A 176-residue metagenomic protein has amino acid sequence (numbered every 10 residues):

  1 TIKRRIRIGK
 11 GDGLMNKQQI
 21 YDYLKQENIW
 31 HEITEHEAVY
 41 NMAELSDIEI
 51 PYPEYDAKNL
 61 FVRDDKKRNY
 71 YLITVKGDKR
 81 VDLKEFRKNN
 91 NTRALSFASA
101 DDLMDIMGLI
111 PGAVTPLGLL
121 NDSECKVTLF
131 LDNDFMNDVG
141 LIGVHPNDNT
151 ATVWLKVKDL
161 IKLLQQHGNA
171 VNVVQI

Functional and structural regions predicted by a protein language model:
R4-I176: Extended, low-hydrophobicity, polar/charged segments
